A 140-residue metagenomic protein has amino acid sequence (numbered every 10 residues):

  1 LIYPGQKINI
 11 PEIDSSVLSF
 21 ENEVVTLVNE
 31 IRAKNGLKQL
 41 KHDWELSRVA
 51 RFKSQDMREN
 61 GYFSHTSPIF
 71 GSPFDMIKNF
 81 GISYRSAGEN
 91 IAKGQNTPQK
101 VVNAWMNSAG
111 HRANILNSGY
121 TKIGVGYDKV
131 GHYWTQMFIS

Functional and structural regions predicted by a protein language model:
L1-V17: Extracellular LysM carbohydrate-binding repeats and other cell-envelope/extracellular binding modules
I10-P11, V49-T97, I115: Short, surface-exposed glycine/acidic/tryptophan-bearing loops
V17-R58: A short alpha-helix/helix-coil micro-patch that ends at or immediately precedes a cysteine
L27, P73-G81, G110-R112, I123-G124: Intrinsically disordered, low-complexity boundary segments flanking structured domains
N35-V49, G61-I69, G88, R112-D128: Surface-exposed patches in mature extracellular/periplasmic domains of secreted proteins
G88-S140: Disulfide-stabilized extracellular recognition modules
